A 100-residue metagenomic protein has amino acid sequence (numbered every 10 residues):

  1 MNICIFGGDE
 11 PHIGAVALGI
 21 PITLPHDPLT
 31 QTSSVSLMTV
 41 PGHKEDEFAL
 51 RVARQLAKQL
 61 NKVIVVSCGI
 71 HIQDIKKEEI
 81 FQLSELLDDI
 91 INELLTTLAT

Functional and structural regions predicted by a protein language model:
M1-Q59, V63-I72, E79-D88, E93-A99: Conserved mixed alpha/beta catalytic, RNA-binding, or beta-rich assembly cores of soluble enzyme, regulatory
